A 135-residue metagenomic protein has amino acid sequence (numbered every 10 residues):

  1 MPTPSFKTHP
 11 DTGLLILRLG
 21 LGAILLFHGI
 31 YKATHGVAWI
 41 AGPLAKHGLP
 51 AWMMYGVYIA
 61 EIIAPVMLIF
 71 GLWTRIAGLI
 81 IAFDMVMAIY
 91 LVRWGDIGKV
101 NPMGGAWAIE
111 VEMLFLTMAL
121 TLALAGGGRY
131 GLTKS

Functional and structural regions predicted by a protein language model:
M1-T34, A51-I59, I63-S135: Extended, low-polarity transmembrane helix blocks
T34-G48: Membrane-interface interhelical connector segments
